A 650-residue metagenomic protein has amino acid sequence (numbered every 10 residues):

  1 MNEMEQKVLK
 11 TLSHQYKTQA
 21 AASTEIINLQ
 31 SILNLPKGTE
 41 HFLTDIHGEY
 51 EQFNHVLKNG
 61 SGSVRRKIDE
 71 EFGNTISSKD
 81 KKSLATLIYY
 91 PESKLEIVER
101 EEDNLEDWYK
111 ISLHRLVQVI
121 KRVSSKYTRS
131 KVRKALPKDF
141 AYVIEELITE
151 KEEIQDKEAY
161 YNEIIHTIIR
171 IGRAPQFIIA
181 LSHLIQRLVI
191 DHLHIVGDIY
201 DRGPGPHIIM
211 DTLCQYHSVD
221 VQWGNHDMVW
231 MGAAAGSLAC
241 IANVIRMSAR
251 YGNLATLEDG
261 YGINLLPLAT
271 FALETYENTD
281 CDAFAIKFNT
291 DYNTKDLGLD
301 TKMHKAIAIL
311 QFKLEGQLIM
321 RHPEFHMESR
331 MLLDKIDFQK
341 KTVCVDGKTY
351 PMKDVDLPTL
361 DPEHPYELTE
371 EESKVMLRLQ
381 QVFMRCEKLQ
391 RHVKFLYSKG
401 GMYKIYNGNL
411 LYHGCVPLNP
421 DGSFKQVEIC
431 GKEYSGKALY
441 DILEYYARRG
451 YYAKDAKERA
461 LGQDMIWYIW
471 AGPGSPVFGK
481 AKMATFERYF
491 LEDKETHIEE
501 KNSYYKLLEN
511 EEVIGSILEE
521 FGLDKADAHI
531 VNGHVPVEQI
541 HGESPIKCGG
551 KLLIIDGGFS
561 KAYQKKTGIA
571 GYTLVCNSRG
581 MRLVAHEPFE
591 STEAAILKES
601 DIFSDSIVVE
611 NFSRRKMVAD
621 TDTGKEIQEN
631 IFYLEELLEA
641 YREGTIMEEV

Functional and structural regions predicted by a protein language model:
M1-V650: Feature recognizes metal-dependent phosphohydrolase scaffolds
